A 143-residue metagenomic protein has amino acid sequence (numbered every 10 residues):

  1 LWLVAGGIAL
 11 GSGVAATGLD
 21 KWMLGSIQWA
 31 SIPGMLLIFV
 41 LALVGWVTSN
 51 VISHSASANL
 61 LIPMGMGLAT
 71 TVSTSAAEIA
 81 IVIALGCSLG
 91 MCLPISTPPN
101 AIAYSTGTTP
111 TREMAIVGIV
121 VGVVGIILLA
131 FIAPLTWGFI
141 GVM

Functional and structural regions predicted by a protein language model:
L1, I32, T71-T74, A103-M114: Juxtamembrane helix-boundary/capping and inter-helix hinge elements in multi-pass membrane proteins
L1-W22, M35-V51: Core transmembrane alpha-helical segments of multi-pass membrane transporters/permeases
I8-A9, A42-V47, M64, I83-G90 (+1 more regions): Transmembrane helix-bundle signature of multi-pass membrane transporters/permeases
S12-T17, T48-L60, L89-P98: Short helix-coil transition sites and intra-membrane helix breaks within transmembrane domains of multi-pass
V14-W29, G138-M143: Membrane-interface helix termini and inter-helical loops of multi-pass transporters
M23-G25, A56-L68, A80, A84 (+2 more regions): Re-entrant/interfacial helical elements at transmembrane boundaries that shape and gate the permeation pathway
S31-L68, V72-A76, A84: Hydrophobic alpha-helical transmembrane segments of multi-pass integral membrane proteins, predominantly secondary
L85-M143: Juxtamembrane and boundary regions of transmembrane helices in multi-pass small-molecule transporters and channels
